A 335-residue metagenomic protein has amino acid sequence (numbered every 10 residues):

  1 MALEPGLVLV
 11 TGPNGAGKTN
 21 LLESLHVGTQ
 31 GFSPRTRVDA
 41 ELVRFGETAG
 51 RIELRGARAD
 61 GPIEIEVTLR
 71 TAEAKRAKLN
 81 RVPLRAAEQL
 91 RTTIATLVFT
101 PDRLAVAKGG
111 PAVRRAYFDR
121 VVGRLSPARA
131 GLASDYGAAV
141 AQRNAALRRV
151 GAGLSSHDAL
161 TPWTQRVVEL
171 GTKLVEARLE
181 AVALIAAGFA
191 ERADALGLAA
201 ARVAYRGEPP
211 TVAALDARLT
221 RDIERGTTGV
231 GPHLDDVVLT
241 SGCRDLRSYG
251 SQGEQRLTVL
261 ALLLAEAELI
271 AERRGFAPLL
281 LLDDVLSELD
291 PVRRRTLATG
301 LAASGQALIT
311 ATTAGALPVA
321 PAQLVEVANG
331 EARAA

Functional and structural regions predicted by a protein language model:
M1-P13, H26-V27, L154-L279, E288-V292 (+4 more regions): Conserved NTPase motor "head" modules and their coupling/switch loops across ABC/AAA+ ATPases, GTPases, and GHKL ATPases
M1-P5, V38-D39, F118, L125-R178: Long, non-coiled-coil amphipathic alpha-helical linker/lever segments that couple catalytic cores to other domains
K18: Conserved lysine of the Walker
H26-V113, Y117-R129, A183-E191, A201 (+2 more regions): Nucleotide-state sensing region of NTPase/ATPase domains
F99, L280-L281: Hydrophobic positions in the central parallel beta-sheet of the AAA+
D283-V285: Walker B catalytic acidic pair
T310-T313: H-loop/switch region of ABC-family ATPase nucleotide-binding domains
